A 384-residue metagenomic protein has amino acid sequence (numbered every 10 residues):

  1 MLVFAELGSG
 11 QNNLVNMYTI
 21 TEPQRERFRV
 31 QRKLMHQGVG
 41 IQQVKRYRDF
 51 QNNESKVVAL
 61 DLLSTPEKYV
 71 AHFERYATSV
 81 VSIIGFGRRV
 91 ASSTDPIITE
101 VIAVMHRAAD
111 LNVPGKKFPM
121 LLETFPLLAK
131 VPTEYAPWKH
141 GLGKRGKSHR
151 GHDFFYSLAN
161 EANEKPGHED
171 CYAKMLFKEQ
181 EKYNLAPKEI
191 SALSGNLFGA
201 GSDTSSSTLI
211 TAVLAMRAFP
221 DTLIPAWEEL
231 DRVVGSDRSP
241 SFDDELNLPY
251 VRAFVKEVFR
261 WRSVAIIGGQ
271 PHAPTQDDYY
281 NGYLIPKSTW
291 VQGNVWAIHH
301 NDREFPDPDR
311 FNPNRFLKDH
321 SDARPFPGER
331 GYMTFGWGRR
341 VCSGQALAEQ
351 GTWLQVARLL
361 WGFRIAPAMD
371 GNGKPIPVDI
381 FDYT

Functional and structural regions predicted by a protein language model:
M1-R46, F73, A77-S79, I98-P126 (+1 more regions): Cytochrome P450 substrate-recognition site 1
N16, G195, K318-Q355, V378-Y383: Cytochrome P450 heme-thiolate "Cys pocket" and heme-binding signature region
G40, K116, L122, T133 (+3 more regions): Conserved cytochrome P450 catalytic core segment spanning the I/J/K helices
Q42-N53, L62-I83, A91-E100, L127-R150 (+4 more regions): Cytochrome P450
A77, V81, K144-F155, Q180-E229 (+5 more regions): Central I-helix of cytochrome P450 enzymes
P220-T222, Q345-T384: Cytochrome P450 heme-binding "Cys pocket" and the immediately downstream C-terminal segment
D237-Y283, T289, D302: Conserved cytochrome P450 K-helix E-x-x-R motif and the immediately C-terminal K′/meander segment
G293-A323: Conserved cytochrome P450 K-helix/beta-meander segment immediately N-terminal to the heme-binding cysteine loop
